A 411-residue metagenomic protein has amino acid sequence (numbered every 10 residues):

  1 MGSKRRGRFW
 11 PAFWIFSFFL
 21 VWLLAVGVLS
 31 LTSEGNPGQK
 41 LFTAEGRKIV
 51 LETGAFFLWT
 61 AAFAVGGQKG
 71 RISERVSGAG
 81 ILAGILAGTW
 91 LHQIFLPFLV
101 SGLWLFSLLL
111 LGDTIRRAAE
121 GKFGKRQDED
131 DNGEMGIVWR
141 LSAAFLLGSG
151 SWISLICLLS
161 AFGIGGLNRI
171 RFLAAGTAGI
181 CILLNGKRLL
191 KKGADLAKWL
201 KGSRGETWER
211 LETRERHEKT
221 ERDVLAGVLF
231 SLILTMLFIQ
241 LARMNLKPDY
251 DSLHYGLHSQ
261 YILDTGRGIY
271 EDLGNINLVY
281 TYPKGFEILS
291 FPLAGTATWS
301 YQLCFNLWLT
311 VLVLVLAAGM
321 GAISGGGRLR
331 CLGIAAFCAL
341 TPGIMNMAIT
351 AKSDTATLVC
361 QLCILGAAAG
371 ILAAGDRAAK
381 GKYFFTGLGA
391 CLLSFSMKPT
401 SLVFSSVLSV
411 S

Functional and structural regions predicted by a protein language model:
G2-E212: Membrane-embedded, hydrophobic transmembrane alpha-helices
G124-N132, I364-Y383: Membrane-interface transmembrane helices that cradle and orient dolichyl/undecaprenyl
N132-A143, S300-Y301, A317-P342: Transmembrane-helix signature of polytopic, membrane-embedded enzymes that assemble or transfer cell-envelope glycans
A143, A368, K382-P399, S405-V410: Membrane-interface alpha helices of multi-pass inner-membrane proteins
G179-L184, E206, Y301-G325: Transmembrane-helix motifs of polytopic, lipid-linked glycan transferases
M244-S259, T265-L289, S300: Extracytoplasmic catalytic/substrate-binding loops of multi-pass membrane glycan-assembly enzymes
G333-A339, G366, C391-F395: Short helix- or helix-capping micro-motifs that position conserved polar/aromatic residues at function-defining sites
N346-T357: Short acidic/glycine- and proline-prone juxtamembrane loop motifs at membrane-interface regions of multi-pass membrane
